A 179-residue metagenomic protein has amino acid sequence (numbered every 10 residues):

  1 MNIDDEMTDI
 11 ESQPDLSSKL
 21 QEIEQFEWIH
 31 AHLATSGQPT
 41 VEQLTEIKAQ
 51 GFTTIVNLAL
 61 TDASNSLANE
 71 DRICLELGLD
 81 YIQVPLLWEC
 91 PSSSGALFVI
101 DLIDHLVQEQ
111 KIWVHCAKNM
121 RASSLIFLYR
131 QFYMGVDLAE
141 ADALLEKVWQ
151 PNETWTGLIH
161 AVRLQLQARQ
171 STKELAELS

Functional and structural regions predicted by a protein language model:
N2-E11, E89, G95-A96, I100-K111 (+1 more regions): PTP/DSP superfamily signal
N2-Q50, V56-N57: Cys-based phosphatase fold recognition centered on the PTP superfamily
S17-Q21, T45-A49, I73-G78, C116-M120 (+1 more regions): Short amphipathic alpha-helical segments, especially helix-boundary/capping motifs
F26, F52, Y81, F127-Y129: Aromatic side chains
A34-Q110: Cysteine-based protein phosphatase catalytic domain of the PTP/DSP
V41, S123, A139: Short, electropositive, low-hydrophobicity segments enriched in small/polar residues
K111-I126: A phosphate-binding catalytic loop at a beta-strand-loop-alpha-helix junction that coordinates phosphoryl groups
